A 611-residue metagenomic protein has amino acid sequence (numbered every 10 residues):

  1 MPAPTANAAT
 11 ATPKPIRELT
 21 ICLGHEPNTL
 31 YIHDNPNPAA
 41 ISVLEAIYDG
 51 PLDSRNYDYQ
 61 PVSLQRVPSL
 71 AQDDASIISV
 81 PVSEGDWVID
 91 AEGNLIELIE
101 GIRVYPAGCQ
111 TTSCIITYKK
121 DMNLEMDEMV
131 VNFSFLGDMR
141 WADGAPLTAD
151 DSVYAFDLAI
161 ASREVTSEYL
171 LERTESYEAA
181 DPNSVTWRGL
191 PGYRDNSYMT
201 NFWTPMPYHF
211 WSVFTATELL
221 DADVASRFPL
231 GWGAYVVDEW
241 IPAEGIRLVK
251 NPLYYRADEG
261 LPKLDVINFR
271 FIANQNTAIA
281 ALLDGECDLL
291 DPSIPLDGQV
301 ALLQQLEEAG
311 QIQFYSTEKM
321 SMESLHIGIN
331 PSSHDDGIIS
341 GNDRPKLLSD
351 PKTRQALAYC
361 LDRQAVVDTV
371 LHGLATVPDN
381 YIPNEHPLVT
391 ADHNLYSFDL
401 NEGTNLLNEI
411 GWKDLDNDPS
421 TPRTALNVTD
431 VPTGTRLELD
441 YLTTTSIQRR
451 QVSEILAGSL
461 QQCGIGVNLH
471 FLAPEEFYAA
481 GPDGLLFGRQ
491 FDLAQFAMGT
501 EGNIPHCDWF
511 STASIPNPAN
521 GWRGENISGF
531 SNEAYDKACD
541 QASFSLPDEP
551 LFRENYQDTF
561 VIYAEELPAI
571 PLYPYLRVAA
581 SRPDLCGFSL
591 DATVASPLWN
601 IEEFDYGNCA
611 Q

Functional and structural regions predicted by a protein language model:
T20-M122, L230: N-terminal lobe/hinge region of extracytoplasmic solute-binding protein
L23-E45, D49-D53, S63-Q65, A145 (+7 more regions): A structural "hinge/loop" feature
D58, I160-A161, L171-E172, F202-P262 (+4 more regions): Gly/Pro-rich hinge or "lid" segments in bacterial periplasmic/extracellular proteins
A71-I89, L95-K120, G245-D258, R344-C463 (+3 more regions): Append "and occasionally in soluble cytosolic enzymes with long acidic Gly/Pro-rich linkers
E128, N132-S134, R140, P146-V153 (+3 more regions): Surface-exposed binding/hinge segments that line and control ligand-binding clefts or catalytic entry sites
L136, V153, D223-S226, L253-L302 (+2 more regions): Ligand-site clamp/hinge motif
A159, T166-S167, E175-A180, D238-V249 (+5 more regions): Extracellular/periplasmic solute-recognition and catalytic clefts
E175, I241-I246, K250-P252, Y315-H326 (+4 more regions): Detector for C-terminal structural segments
